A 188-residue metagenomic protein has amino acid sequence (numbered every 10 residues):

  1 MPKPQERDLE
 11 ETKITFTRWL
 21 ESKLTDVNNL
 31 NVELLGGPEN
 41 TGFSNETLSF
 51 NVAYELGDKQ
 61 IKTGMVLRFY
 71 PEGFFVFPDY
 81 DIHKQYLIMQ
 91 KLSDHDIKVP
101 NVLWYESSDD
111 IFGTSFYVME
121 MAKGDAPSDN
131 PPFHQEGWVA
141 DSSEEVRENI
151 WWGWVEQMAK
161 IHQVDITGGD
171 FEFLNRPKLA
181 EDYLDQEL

Functional and structural regions predicted by a protein language model:
M1-L34: Juxta-kinase regulatory segment immediately upstream of eukaryotic protein kinase catalytic domains
L35-L188: ATP-binding pocket architecture of kinase catalytic cores
